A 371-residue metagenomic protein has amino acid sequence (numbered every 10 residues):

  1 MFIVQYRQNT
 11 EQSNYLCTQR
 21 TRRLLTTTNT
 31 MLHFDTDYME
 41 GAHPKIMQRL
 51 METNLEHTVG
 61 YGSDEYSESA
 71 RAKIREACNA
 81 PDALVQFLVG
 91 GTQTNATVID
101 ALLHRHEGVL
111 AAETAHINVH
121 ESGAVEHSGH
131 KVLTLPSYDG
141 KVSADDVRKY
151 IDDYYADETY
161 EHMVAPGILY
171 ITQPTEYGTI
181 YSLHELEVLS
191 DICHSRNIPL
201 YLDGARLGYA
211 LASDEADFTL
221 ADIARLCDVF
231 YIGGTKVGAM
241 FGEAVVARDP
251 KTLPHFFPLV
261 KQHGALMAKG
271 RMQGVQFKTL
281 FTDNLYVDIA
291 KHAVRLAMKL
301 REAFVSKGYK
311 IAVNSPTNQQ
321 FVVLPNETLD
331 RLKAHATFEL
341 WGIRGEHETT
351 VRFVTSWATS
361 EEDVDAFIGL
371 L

Functional and structural regions predicted by a protein language model:
H43-G91, E113-N118, A124: Conserved N-terminal alpha-helix of the aminotransferase class I/II PLP-enzyme fold
A101-V119, R148: Conserved PLP-anchoring active-site segment centered on the Schiff-base-forming lysine
H104-H106, M298-L371: Conserved C-terminal alpha-helix-loop-beta "cap" of PLP-dependent enzymes that closes/shapes the active-site mouth
G129-G167, I171-P174, Y181-V188: PLP-dependent aminotransferase-class I/II
Y138, A165-P166, T172, I180 (+2 more regions): Active-site C-terminal subdomain of aminotransferase-like
Y181-S213: Catalytic PLP-binding core of fold-type I/II PLP enzymes
